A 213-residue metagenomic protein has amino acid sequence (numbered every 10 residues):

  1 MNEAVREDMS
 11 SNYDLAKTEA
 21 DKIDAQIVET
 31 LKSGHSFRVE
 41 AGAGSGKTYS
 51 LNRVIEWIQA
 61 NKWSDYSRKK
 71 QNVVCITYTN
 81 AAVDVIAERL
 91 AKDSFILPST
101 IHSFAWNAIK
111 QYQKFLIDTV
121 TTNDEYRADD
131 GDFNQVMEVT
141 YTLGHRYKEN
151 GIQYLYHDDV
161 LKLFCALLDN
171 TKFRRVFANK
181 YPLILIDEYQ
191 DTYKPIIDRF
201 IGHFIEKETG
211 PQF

Functional and structural regions predicted by a protein language model:
M1-K114: P-loop NTPase Walker
M1-S45, S50, F115-E188, Y193-F200 (+1 more regions): Accessory N-terminal region flanking or inserted into the helicase ATPase core in nucleic-acid motor proteins
W57, G202-F213: Conserved RecA-like helicase ATPase core segment that couples NTP binding/hydrolysis to strand translocation
Q59-W63, L168-K172, F204: Structural motif corresponding to the C-terminal cap of alpha-helices
D65-Q71, A178-N179, E208-Q212: Short helix-terminating capping/connector loops at secondary-structure junctions
F104, K180, H203: Short acidic/histidine-centered micro-motifs embedded in hydrophobic/aromatic stretches that mark compact functional
